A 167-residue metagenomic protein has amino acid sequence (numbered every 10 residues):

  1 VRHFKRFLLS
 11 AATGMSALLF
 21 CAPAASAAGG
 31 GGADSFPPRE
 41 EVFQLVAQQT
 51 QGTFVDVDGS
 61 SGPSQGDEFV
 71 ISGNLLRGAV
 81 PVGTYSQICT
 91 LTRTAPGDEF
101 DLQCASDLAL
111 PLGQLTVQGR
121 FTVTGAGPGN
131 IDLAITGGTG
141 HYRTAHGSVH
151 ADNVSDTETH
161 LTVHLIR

Functional and structural regions predicted by a protein language model:
R2-A11: Bacterial N-terminal signal peptides that target proteins for export
F7, L18-F36: C-terminal region of N-terminal signal peptides and the immediate post-cleavage residues of exported proteins
L9-S10, L19-F20, A134, I166: Compositionally biased amphipathic helical and low-complexity segments enriched in hydrophobic
G14-M15: Repetitive helical segments and hydrophobic/amphipathic motifs
A28-R167: Beta-strand-enriched cores of mature, soluble protein domains
